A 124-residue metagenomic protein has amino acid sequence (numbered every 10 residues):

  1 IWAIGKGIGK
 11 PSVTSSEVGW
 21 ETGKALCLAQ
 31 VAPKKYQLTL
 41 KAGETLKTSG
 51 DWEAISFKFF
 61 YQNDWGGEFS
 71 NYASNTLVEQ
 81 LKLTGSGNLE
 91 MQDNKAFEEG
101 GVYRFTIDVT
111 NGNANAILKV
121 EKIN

Functional and structural regions predicted by a protein language model:
I1-G50, Q62-Q80: Aromatic-rich carbohydrate-binding modules that target alpha-glucans
A42-S56, F60-N124: The feature marks proteins involved in alpha-glucan
